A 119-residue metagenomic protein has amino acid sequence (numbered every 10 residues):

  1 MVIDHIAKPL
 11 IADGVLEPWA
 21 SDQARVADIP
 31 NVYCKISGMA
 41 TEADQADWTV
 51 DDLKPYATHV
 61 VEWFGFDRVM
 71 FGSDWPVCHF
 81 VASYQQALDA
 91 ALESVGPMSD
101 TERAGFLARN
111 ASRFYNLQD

Functional and structural regions predicted by a protein language model:
M1-M70: Catalytic pocket-lining loop regions of alpha/beta-barrel enzymes, especially the amidohydrolase/enolase/GH5 lineages
H5, C34, D74, R103 (+1 more regions): Divalent metal-coordination and catalytic microenvironments
W19-Q23, A27, W48, W75 (+2 more regions): Tryptophan-centric aromatic hotspots in well-structured domains and transmembrane helices
A40-T41, W75-C78: Short Gly/Pro-enriched loop/turn and capping motifs at secondary-structure junctions
T58-H59, W63-M70, H79-D119: Mid-to-C-terminal alpha-helical segments outside catalytic/metal-binding sites
